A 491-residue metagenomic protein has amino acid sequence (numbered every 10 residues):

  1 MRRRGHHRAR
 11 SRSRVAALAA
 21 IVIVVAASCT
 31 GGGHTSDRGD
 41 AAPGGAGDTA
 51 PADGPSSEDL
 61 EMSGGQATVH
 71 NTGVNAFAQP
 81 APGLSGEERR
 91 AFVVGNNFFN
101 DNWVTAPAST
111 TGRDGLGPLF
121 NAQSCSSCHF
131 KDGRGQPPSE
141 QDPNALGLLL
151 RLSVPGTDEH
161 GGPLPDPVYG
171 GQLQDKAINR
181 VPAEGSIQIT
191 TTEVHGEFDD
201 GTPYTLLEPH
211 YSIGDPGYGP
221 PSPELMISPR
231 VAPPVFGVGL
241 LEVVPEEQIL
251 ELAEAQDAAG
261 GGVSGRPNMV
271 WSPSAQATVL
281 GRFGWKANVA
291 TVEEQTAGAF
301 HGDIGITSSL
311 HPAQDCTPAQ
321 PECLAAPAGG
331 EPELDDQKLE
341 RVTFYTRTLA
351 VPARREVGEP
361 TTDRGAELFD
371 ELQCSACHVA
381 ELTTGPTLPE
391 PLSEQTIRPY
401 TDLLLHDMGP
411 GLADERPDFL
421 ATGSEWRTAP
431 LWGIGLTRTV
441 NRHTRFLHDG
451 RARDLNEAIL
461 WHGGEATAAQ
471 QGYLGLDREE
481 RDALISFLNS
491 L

Functional and structural regions predicted by a protein language model:
M1-S11: N-terminal secretory signal peptides that target proteins for export/translocation
R10-R12, A27, T35: Intrinsically disordered, low-complexity segments enriched in Ser/Pro/Gly/Ala and basic residues
S13-A17: Short, hydrophobic alpha-helical membrane anchors of single-pass surface/secreted proteins
L18-S28: Bacterial N-terminal signal peptides
C29-L491: Periplasmic c-type cytochrome electron-transfer domains
